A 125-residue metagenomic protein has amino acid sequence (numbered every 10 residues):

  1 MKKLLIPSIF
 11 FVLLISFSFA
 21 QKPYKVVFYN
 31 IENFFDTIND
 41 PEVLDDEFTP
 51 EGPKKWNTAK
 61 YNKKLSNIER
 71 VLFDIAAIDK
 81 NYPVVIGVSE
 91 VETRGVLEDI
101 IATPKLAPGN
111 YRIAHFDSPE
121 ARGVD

Functional and structural regions predicted by a protein language model:
M1-K22: Bacterial Sec-dependent N-terminal signal peptides
F19-P104, P108-V124: N-terminal, active-site-proximal structural segment of metallo-dependent hydrolase catalytic domains
